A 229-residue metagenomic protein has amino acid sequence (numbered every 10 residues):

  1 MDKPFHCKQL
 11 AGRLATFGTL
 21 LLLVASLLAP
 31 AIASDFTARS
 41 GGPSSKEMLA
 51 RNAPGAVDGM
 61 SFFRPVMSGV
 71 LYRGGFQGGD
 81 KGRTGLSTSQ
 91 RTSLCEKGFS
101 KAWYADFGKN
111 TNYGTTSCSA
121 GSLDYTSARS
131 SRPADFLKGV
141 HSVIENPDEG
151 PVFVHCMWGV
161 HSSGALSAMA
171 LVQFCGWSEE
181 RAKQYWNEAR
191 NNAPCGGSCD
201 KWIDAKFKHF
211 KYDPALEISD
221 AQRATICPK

Functional and structural regions predicted by a protein language model:
M1-A11: N-terminal secretory signal peptides that target proteins for export/translocation
L14-A15, F136: Intrinsically disordered, low-complexity Ser/Thr/Pro-rich tracts
A15-A29: Bacterial N-terminal signal peptides
A29-V154, W158, A165-K229: Cys-dependent protein tyrosine phosphatase-like superfamily
